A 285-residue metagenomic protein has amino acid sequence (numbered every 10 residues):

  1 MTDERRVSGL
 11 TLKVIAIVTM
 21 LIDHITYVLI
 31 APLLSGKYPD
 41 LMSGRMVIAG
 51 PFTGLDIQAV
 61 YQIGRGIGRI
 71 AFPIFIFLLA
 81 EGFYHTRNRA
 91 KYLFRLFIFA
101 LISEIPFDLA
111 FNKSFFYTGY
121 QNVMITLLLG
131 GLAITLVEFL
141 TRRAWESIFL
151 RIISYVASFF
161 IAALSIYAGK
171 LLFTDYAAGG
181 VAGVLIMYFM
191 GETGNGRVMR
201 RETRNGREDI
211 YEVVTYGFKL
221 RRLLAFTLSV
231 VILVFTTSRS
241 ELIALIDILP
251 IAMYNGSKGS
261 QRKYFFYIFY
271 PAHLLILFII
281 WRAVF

Functional and structural regions predicted by a protein language model:
M1-F285: Alpha-helical transmembrane segments and their immediate juxtamembrane cytosolic regions
